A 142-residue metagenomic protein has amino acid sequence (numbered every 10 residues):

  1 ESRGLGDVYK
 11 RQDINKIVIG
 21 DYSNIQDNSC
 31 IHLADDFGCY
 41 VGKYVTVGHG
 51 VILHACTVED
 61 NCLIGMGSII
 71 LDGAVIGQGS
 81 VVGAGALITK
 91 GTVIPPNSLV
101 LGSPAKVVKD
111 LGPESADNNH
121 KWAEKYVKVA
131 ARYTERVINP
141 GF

Functional and structural regions predicted by a protein language model:
E1-Y9: Single conserved hydrophobic/aromatic residue that forms the stacking wall/gate of nucleotide- or nucleobase-binding
V8-K10, I31, V100: Generic preference for hydrophobic
Q12-D13, L33, A55: Conserved strand-loop elements at the edges of beta-sheets that form or border functional pockets
G20, Q26-L33: A short mixed-secondary-structure module that forms the rim of ligand-binding clefts
Y22, A34-D36, Y44: Histidine- and/or cysteine-centered catalytic micro-motif in compact active-site loops
D27-N28, G38-V41, G48-G50, H54-F142: Glycine-rich hexapeptide-repeat left-handed beta-helix
